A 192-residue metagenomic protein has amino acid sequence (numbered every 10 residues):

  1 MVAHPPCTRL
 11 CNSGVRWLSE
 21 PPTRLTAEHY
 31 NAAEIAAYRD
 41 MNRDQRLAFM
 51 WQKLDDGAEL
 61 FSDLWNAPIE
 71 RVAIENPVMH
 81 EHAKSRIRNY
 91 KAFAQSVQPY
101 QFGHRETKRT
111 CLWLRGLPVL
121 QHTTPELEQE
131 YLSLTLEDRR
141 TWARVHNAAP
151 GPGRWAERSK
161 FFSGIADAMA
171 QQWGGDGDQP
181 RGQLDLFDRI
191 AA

Functional and structural regions predicted by a protein language model:
M1-A192: Conserved active-site and SAM-binding loop architecture of S-adenosyl-L-methionine-dependent nucleic-acid
